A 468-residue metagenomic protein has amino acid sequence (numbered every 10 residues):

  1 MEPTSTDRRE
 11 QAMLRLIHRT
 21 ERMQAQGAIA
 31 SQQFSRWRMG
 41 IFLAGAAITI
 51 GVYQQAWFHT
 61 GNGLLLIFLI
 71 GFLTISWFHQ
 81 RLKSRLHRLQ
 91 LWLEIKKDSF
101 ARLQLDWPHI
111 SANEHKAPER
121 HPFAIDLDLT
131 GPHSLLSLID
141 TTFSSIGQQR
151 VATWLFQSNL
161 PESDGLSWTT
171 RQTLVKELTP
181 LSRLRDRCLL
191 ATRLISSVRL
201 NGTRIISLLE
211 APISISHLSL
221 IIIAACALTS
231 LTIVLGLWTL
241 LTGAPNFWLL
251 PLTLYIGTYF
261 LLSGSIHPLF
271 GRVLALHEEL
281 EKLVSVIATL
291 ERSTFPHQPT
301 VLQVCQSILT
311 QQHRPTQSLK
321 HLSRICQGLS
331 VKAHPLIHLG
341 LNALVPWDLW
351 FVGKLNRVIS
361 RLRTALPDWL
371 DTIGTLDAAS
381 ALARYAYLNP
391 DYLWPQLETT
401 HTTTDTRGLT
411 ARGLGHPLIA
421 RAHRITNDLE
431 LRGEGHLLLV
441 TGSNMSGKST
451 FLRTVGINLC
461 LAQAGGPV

Functional and structural regions predicted by a protein language model:
E2-H436: Alpha-helical bundle segments enriched in helix-capping/polar residues
N427-V468: P-loop NTPase nucleotide-binding module
